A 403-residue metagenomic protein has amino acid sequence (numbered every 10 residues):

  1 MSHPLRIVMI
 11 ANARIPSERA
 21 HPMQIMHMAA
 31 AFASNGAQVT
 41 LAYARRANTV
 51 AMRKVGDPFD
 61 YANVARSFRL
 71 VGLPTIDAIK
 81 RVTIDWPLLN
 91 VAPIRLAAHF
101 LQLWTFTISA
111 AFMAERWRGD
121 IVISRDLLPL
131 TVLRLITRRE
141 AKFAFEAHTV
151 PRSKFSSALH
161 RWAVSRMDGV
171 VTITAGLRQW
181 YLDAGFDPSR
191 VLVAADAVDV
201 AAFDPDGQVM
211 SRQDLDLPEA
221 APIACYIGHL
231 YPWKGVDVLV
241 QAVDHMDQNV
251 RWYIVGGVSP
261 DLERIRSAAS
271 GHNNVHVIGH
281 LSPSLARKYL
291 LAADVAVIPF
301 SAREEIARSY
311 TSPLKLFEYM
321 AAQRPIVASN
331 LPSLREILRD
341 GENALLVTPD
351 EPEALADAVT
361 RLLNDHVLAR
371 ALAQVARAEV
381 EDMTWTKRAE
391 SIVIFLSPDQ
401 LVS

Functional and structural regions predicted by a protein language model:
M1-S67, W117, G169, D244-D247 (+1 more regions): N-terminal subdomain of nucleotide-sugar transferases
V8-I10, P218-K234, V240-V243, Y253: Conserved donor-binding/catalytic core segment of Leloir-type glycosyltransferases
R53-F59, D204-L217: A short helix/loop element that forms part of the nucleotide-sugar donor recognition site in Leloir-type
G176, A197: Carbohydrate-associated surface elements
E263-L290, V295: Nucleotide-activated donor-binding/catalytic signature segment of Leloir-type glycosyltransferases, i.e., the conserved
V295-I298, E318-A321, P325-A328: Short hydrophobic beta-strand element within catalytic cores of glycosyltransferases and related nucleotide-activated
L316, D340-G341, L345-P352, R361-V367: Conserved acidic donor-binding segment of nucleotide-sugar-dependent glycosyltransferases
A354, R361, L368-D382: A short, well-ordered alpha-helix in the C-terminal region of glycosyltransferases
